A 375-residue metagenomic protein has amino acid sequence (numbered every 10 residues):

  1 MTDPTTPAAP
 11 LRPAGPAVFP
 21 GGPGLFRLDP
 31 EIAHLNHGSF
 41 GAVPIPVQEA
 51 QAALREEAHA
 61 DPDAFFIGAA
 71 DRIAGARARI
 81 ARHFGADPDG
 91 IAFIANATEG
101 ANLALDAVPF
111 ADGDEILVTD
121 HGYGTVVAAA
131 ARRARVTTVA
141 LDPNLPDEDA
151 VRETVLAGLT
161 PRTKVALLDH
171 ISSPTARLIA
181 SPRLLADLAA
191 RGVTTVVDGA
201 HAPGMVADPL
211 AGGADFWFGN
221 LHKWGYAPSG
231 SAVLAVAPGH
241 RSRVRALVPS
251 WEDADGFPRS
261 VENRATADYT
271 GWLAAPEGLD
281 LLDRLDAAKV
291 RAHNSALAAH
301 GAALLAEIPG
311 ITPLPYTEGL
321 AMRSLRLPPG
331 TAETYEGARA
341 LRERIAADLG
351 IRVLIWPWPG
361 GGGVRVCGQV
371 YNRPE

Functional and structural regions predicted by a protein language model:
G24, A157, A347-E375: PLP-dependent enzyme catalytic core of the Aspartate aminotransferase-like
E31-R77, F84: A glycine-/small-polar-enriched, mobile loop at the entrance of the PLP active site in fold-type I
A64-F65, A69, R259-A303: Structural signature of PLP-dependent enzymes
G68-A81, A86-G113, G124-V127: Conserved beta-loop-alpha segment that forms the PLP phosphate-binding cup at the N-terminus of a helix
D106-V165: PLP-dependent aminotransferase-like
T137, P146-A200, G204: Active-site phosphate-binding strand-loop segment of PLP-dependent enzymes
G212-E252: Active-site PLP attachment segment
S295-A299, I308-D348: Conserved PLP-binding catalytic core of the aspartate aminotransferase-like
